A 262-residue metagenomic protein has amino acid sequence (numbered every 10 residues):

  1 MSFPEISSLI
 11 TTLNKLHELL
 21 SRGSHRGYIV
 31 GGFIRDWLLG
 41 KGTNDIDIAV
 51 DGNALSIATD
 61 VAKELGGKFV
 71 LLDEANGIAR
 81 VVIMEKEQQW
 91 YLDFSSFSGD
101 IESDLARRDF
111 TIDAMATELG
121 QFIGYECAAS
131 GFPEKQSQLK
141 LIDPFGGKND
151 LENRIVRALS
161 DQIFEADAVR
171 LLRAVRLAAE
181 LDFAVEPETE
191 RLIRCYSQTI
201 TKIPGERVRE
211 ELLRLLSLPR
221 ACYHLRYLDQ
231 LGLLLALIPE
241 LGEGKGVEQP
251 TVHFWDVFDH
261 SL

Functional and structural regions predicted by a protein language model:
M1-L262: Catalytic cores of the polymerase beta-like nucleotidyltransferase superfamily and closely associated nucleotide
